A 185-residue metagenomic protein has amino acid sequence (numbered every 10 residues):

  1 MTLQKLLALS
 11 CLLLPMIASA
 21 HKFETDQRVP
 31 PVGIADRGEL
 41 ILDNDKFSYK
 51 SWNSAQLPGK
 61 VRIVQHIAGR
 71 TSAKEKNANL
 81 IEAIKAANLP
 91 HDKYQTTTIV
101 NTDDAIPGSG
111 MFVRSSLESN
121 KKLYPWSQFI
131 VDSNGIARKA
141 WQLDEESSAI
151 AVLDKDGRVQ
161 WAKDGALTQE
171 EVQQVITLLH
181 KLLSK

Functional and structural regions predicted by a protein language model:
M1-L7: Bacterial N-terminal signal peptides that target proteins for export
P15-S19: N-terminal signal peptide c-region/cleavage motif recognized by signal peptidases
H21-W52, E75-K76: N-terminal "domain-start" segment that seeds a small globular fold
K46-N79: Short active-site neighborhood of thiol/selenol oxidoreductases, capturing the structured segment around
P58, K76-T98: Conserved helix-turn-beta segment immediately C-terminal to the redox Cys motif in thioredoxin-like folds
R70-S72, T102-I106, N134-A137, A166-L167: Solvent-exposed loop/turn segments at secondary-structure junctions within structured extracellular/periplasmic domains
Q95-I99, M111-D144: Short, internal strand/loop/helix patches that form the active-site neighborhood or redox-interaction surface
E146-K185: Thiol-/selenol-based redox modules, centered on thioredoxin-like and closely related oxidoreductase domains
